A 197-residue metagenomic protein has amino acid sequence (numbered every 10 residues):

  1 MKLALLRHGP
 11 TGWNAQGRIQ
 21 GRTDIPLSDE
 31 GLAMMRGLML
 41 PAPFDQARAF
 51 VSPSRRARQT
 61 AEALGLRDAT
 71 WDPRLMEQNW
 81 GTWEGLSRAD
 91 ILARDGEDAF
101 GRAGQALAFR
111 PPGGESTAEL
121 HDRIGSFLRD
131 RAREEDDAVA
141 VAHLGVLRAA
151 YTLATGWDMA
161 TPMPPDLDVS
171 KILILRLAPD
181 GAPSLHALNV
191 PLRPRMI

Functional and structural regions predicted by a protein language model:
K2, Q78-A93, T152-I197: Acidic, low-complexity terminal tails and accessory targeting/binding regions of phosphate-metabolizing enzymes
K2-D68, R94: Active-site-proximal alpha-helix that buttresses catalytic centers in soluble enzyme cores
G12, R56-R58, E77-Q78, V146-R148: Short, active-site-adjacent cap segments at secondary-structure transitions
R36-L40, H121, G125-A132: Generic structural signal for well-ordered alpha-helical scaffold segments
P43-R74, G96, G101, R176-I197: Conserved histidine-centered catalytic loops in small-molecule metabolism enzymes
V51-S52, D122, V141-A142: Short beta-strand scaffold positions
R58, L66, S126-A182: Active-site-adjacent alpha-helix immediately C-terminal to a catalytic or transition-state-stabilizing loop
L64-I124, I197: Phosphate-handling substructures
